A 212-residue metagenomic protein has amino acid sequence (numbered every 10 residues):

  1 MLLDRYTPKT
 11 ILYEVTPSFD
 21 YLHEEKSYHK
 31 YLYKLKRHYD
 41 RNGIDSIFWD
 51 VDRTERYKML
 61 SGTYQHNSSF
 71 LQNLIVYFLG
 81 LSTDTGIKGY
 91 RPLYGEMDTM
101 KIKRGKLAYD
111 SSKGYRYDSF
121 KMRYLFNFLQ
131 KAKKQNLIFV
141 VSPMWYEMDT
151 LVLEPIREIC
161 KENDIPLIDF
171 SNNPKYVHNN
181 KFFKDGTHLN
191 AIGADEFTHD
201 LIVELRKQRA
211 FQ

Functional and structural regions predicted by a protein language model:
M1-K34: Conserved SGNH/GDSL esterase-like catalytic core that processes O-acyl groups on lipids and polysaccharides
T7-T10, K133-I138, I165: Loop/turn elements at helix/coil->beta-strand transitions in domains of secreted/extracellular proteins
E14-T16, V141-M144, F170-N173, N190: Active-site-proximal beta-strand/loop segments in catalytic clefts of secreted hydrolases
V15, Y28-Q135: Secreted/periplasmic serine-hydrolase-like ester/acetyl group-modifying domain
F19-Y28, M148-T150, V177-N180: Extracytoplasmic/secreted cell-surface and envelope-processing proteins
K34, G43, M59, Y124-N127 (+5 more regions): Extracytoplasmic/secreted proteins, especially bacterial periplasmic and envelope-associated proteins
Y115-S119, W145-V152: Acidic-and-aromatic substrate-binding clefts and catalytic sites of carbohydrate-active enzymes
L153-Q212: C-terminal regions of proteins
